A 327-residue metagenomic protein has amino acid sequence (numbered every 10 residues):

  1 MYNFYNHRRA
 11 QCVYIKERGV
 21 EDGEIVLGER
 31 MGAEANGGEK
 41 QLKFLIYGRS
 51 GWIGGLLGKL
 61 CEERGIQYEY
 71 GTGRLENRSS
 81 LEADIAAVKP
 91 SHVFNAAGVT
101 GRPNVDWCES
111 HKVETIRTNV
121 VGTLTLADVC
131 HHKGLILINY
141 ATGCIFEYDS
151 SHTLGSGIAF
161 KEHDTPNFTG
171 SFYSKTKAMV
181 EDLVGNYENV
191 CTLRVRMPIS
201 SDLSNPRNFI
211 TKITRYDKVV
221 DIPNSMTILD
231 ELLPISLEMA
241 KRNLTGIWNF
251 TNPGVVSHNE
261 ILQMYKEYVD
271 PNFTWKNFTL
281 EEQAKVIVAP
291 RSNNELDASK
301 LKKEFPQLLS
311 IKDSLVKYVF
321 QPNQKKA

Functional and structural regions predicted by a protein language model:
R30-G32, I287-A327: C-terminal amphipathic/interface module of NAD(P)-dependent oxidoreductases and related NAD-binding regulators
K43-L60: N-terminal Rossmann NAD(P)H-binding glycine-rich loop of SDR-like oxidoreductase domains
E62, I66-D84: Adenosine-cofactor binding site in Rossmann-like domains, unifying the SAM/SAH pocket of S-adenosylmethionine-dependent
R78-T118: NAD(P)H-binding glycine-rich loop region in Rossmannoid oxidoreductase-like domains and their noncatalytic homologs
W107-I138: NAD(P)-cofactor binding segment of oxidoreductase domains
S110-V113, R117, V121-G122, C144-L193 (+1 more regions): Catalytic helix-loop patch of NAD(P)-dependent Rossmann-fold dehydrogenases
G170, D182-P234, E238: NAD(P)-dependent short-chain dehydrogenase/reductase
I235-V288, S292-N293, V319, K326-A327: Mid/C-terminal beta-alpha module of Rossmann-like enzyme folds, strongest in SDR-family dehydrogenases/epimerases
